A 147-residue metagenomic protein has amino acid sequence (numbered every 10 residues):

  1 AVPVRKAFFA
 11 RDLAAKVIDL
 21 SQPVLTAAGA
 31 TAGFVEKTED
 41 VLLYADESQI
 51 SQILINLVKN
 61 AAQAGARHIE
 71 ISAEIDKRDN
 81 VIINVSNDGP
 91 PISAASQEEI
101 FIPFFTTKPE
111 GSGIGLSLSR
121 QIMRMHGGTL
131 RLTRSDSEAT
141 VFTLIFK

Functional and structural regions predicted by a protein language model:
A1-P3, L42-A45, T107: Conserved micro-motifs of the catalytic ATP-binding
T31-V41, D76: Conserved catalytic submotifs in the C-terminal HATPase_c
H68-D79: Short beta-strand/loop element within the Bergerat-fold HATPase_c
N87: Acidic ATP/Mg2+-coordinating residue in the GHKL
I92-F104: Short conserved segment of the HATPase_c
G115, S119: Short alpha-helical Gxxx[C/S/T] motif in the catalytic ATP-binding
M123-R124: Detector for a conserved hydrophobic position within an alpha-helical segment of the HATPase_c
